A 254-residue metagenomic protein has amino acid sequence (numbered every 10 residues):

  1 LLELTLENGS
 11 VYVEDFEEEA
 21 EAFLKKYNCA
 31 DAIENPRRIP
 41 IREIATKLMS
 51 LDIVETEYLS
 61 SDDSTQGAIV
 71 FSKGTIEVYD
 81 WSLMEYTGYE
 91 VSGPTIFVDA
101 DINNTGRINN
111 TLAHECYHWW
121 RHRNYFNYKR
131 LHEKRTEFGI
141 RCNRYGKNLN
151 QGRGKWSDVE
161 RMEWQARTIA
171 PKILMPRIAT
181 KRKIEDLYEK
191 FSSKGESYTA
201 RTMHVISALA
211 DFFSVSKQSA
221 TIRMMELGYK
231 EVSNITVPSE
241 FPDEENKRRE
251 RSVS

Functional and structural regions predicted by a protein language model:
L1-S254: Active-site hotspot residues in diverse enzymes, especially metal/ion-binding acidic/histidine motifs
